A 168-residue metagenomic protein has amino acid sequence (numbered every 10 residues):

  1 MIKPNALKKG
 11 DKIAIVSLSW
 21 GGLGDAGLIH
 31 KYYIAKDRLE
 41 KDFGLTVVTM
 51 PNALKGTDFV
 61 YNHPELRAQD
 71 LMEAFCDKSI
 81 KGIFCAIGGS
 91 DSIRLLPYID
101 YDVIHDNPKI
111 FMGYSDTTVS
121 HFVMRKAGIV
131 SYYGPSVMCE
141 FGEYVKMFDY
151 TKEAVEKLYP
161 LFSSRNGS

Functional and structural regions predicted by a protein language model:
M1-S79: ATP/NTP phosphate-donor binding region
K12, D77-K81, Y101-N107: Short, surface-exposed connector motifs at secondary-structure boundaries
W20-L23, I87-S92, M112, T117-V119: Gly/Ser/Thr-rich loops at beta-strand to alpha-helix junctions that form or flank small-molecule/cofactor-binding
D25, I93-L95, F122-V123, E143: Short glycine-/acidic-enriched loop or helix-start segments at secondary-structure transitions that form or flank
A74-Y98: Long, hydrophobic/aromatic-enriched structural stretches that serve as scaffold segments
I99-M124, V130-V137: Short, acidic/small-residue loops that bind anionic groups at enzyme active sites
V130-S168: Conserved anion/nucleotide-ligand pocket segment
